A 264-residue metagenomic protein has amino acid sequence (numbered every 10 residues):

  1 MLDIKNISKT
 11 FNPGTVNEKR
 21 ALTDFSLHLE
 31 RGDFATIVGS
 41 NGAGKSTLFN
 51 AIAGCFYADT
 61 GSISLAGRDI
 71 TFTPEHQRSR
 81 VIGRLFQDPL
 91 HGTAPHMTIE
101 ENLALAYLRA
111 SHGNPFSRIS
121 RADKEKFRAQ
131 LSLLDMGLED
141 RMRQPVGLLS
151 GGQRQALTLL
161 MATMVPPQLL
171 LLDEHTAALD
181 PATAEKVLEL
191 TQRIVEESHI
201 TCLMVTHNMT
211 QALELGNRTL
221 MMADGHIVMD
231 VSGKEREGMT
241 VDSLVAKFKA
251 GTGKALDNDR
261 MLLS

Functional and structural regions predicted by a protein language model:
M1, T10-D24, P74: A short, flexible loop at the N-terminus of ABC-type nucleotide-binding domains that lies
T15, D69-G83, H91, G113-S120 (+1 more regions): ABC ATPase NBD coupling module
V38-S40: The feature captures the beta-strand-to-loop junction immediately N-terminal to the Walker
A53: Helix-to-loop junction immediately C-terminal to a conserved catalytic motif
G61-D69, M229-V231: Conserved ABC transporter NBD signature motif
A162-T163: ABC ATPase C-loop
T206-H207: H-loop/switch region of ABC-family ATPase nucleotide-binding domains
H226-T252: Conserved beta-strand-loop-alpha-helix hinge in the C-terminal portion of ABC ATPase nucleotide-binding domains
